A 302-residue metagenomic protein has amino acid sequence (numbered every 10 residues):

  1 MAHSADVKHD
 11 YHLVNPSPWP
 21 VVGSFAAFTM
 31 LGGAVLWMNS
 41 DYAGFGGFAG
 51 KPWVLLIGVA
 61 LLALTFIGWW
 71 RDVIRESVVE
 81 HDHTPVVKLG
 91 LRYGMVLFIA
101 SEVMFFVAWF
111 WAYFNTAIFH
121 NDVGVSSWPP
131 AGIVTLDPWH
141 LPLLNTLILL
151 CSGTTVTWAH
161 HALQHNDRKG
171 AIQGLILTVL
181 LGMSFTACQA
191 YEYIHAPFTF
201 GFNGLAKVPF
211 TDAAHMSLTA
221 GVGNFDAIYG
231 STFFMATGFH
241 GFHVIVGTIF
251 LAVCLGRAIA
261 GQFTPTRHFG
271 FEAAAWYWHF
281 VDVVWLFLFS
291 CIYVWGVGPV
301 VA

Functional and structural regions predicted by a protein language model:
M1-A302: ...captures the hydrophobic TM-helix bundle architecture rather than a specific catalytic motif, and can also fire on
